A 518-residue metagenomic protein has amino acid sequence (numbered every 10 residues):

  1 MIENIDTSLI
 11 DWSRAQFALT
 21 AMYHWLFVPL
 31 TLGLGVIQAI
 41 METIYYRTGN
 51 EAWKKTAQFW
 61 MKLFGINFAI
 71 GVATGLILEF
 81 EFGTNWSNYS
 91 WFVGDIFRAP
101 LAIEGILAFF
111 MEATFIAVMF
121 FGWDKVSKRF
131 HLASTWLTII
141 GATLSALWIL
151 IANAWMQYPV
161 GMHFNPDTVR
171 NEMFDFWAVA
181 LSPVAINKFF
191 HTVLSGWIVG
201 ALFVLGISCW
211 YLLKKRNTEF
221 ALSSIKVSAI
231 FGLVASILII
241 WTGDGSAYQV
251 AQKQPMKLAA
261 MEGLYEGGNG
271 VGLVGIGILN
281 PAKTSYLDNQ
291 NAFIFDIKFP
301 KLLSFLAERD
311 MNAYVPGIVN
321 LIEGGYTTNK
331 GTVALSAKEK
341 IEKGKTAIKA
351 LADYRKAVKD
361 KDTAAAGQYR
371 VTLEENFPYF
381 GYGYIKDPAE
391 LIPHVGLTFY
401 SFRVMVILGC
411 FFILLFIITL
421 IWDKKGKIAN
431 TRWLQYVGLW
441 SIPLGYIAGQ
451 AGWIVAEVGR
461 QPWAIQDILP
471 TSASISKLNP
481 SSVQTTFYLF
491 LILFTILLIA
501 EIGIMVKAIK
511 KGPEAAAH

Functional and structural regions predicted by a protein language model:
M1-M22, G49-T56, F80-A102, A154-F190 (+7 more regions): Membrane-interface interhelical loops and short amphipathic "cap" helices that link adjacent transmembrane segments
V28-V36, L107-F115, G196-G206, V404-L420 (+1 more regions): Hydrophobic alpha-helical transmembrane segments
T48-I66, F92-R98, A102, G122-I140 (+3 more regions): Membrane-interfacial loop-to-helix junctions in multi-pass inner-membrane proteins
G65-T74, W136-M156, G232-G243, V358 (+1 more regions): Hydrophobic alpha-helical membrane-insertion segments
N67-L137, A154, V458-P462: Membrane-interface helix-loop-helix modules in multi-pass inner-membrane proteins
A117-K125, F130-W136, L147-M156, M173-F176 (+2 more regions): Internal alpha-helical transmembrane segments
A152, V234-K338, E342: Aromatic-rich transmembrane-lumenal/periplasmic boundary elements in polytopic membrane proteins
E390-W453, Q484-A508: C-terminal substrate/ligand-recognition segments
